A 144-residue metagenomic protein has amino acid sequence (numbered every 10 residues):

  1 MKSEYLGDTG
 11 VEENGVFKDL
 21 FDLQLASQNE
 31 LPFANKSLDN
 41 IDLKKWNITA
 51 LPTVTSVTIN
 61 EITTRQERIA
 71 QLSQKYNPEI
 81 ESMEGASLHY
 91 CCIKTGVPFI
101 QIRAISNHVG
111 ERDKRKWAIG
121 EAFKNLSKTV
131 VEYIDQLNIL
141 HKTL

Functional and structural regions predicted by a protein language model:
M1-Y76: Mid-sequence, gly/pro-rich, charge-dense loop/helix-turn segments that line enzyme active sites
S3-D8, F21-A26, P78-M83, S106-H108 (+1 more regions): Glycine-rich loops and low-complexity Gly/Arg-rich segments that provide flexible linkers or classic glycine-based
E13-N14, A70-Q71, G96-V97, R115-W117: Short, glycine/charged-enriched secondary-structure capping and boundary segments
D19-L20, N77, Q101, D113 (+1 more regions): Alpha-helix boundary/interfacial micro-motifs
Q24-P32, I100-I105, V131-Q136: Short secondary-structure transition/capping segments
W46-A50, C91-V97, Y133-Q136: A structural motif corresponding to the C-terminal end of an alpha-helix and its immediate exit/capping segment
I59-Q101, S106-G110: A C-terminal functional module that forms or caps the active site or interfaces directly with catalytic machinery
V109-L144: His/Asp/Glu-rich mid-to-C-terminal helical/loop segments that flank catalytic regions of hydrolases
